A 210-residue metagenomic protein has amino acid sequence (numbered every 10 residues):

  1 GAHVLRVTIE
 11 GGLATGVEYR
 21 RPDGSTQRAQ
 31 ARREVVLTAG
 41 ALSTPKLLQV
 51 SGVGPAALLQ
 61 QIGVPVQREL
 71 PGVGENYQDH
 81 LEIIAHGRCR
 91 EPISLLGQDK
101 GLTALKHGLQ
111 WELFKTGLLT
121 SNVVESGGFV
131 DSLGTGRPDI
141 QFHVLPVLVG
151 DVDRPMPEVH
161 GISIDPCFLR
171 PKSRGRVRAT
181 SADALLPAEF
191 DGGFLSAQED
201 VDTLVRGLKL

Functional and structural regions predicted by a protein language model:
G1: Structural signature of FAD isoalloxazine-binding scaffolds in flavoprotein oxidoreductases
V7, V17-K106, L204: Glycine-rich loop(s) and the adjacent beta-strand/alpha-helix scaffold that form part
G11-A14, K172-R174: Coil-to-beta-strand transition motifs
G12-E18, G161: Short, hydrophobic/aromatic-rich segments at coil-to-beta transitions
H86-L204: FAD cofactor-binding and catalytic pocket of flavoenzymes
